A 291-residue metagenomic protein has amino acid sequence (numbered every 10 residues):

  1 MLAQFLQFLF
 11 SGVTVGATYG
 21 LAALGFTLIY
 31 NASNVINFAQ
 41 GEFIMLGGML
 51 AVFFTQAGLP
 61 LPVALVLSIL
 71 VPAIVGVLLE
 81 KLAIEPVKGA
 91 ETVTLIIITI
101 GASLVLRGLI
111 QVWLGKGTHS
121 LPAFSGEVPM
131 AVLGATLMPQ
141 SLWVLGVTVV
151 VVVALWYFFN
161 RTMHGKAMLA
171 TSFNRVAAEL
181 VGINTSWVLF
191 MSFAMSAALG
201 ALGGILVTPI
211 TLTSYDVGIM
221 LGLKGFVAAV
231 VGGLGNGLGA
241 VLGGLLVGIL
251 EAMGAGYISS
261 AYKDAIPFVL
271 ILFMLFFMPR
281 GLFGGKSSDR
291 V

Functional and structural regions predicted by a protein language model:
M1-L21, L50, L61-A64, A90-L95 (+2 more regions): Membrane-interfacial amphipathic/re-entrant helices at transmembrane-helix boundaries
F10, N31-L78, L82, V87 (+1 more regions): Membrane-embedded helix boundary and interhelical linker motif in transport proteins
V15-G16, T136-S214, G232, G237-G243: Helix-loop-helix "hairpin" substructures at the membrane interface of multi-pass membrane proteins
Y19-L21, L59-L70, F190-G200, G204-I271: Transmembrane alpha-helical segments in multi-pass inner-membrane proteins
A23-A32, V75-G76, E80-K81, A102 (+7 more regions): Alpha-helical transmembrane segments of polytopic integral membrane proteins, especially the permease/helical cores
F26, L59-A102, L109, L242-V247 (+1 more regions): Alpha-helical transmembrane segments within multi-pass membrane transporters and channels
G48-F53, I69-V75, A102-L109, V147-W156 (+3 more regions): Hydrophobic core segments of alpha-helical transmembrane domains in multi-pass membrane transport and ion-translocation
P86-R161, V188, M253, I258 (+3 more regions): Transmembrane helix-bundle core of multi-pass membrane transporters and related energy-transducing complexes
